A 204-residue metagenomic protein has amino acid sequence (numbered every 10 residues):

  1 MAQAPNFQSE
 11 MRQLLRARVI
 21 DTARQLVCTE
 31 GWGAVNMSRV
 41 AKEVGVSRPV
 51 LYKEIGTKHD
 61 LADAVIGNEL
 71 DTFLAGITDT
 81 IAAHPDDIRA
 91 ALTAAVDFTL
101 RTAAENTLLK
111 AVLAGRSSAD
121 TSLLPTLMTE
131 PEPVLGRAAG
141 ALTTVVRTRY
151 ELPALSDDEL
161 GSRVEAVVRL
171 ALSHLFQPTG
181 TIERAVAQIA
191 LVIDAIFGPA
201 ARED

Functional and structural regions predicted by a protein language model:
M1-E43, D60-D63: Basic, helix-initiating cap at the start of DNA-binding domains
V19-V27, F73, I77, T99: Short hydrophobic clusters on alpha-helical segments that form packing/core surfaces in small helical domains
G45-I55: Short hydrophobic/aromatic patch on the recognition helix
D60, A64, T78-E105: Hydrophobic alpha-helical connector segments
L74-A75, A111, D120-P153, D158-E165: Amphipathic alpha-helical packing segments from all-alpha helical-bundle domains
A90-F98, S162-L170, A187-L191: Amphipathic alpha-helical interaction segments
A90-G115, E132-A139, T143: Helical hydrophobic small-molecule/effector-binding pocket
R101-E105, T144-L152, E165-R184, A195-E203: Amphipathic C-terminal alpha-helical segment
